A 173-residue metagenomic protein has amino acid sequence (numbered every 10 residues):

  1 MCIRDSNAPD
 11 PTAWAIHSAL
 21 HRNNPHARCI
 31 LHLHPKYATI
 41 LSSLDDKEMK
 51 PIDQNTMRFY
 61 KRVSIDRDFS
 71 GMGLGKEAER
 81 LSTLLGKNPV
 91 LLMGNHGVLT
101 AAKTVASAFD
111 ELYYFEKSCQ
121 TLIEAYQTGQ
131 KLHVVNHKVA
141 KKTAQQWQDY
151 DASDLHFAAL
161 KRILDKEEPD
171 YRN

Functional and structural regions predicted by a protein language model:
R4-N173: Glycine-rich flexible loops
